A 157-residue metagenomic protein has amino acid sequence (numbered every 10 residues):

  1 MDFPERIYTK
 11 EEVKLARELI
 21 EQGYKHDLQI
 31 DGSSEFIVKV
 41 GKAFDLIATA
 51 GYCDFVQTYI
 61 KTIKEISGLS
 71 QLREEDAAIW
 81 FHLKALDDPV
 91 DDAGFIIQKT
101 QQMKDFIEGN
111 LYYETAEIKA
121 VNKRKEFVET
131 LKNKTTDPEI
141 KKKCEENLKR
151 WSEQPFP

Functional and structural regions predicted by a protein language model:
D2, E12-K84: Auxiliary, metal-adjacent structural segments of Zn-dependent hydrolase domains
E5-I7: Accessory helical-bundle/CTD segments and flexible terminal tails appended to RecA-like ATPase motors
K39-A43, D92, A116: Stable alpha-helical elements in mature extracytoplasmic
W80-I96: Short pre-active-site segment immediately N-terminal to the catalytic Zn-binding motif
D91-I107: Active-site recognition of the HExxH zinc-binding catalytic motif
E108-N147: Post-HExxH zinc-binding segment in Zn-dependent metallohydrolases
N147-F156: Short, low-complexity, Pro/Ser/Thr/Gly-rich segments in the mature regions of secreted, periplasmic
